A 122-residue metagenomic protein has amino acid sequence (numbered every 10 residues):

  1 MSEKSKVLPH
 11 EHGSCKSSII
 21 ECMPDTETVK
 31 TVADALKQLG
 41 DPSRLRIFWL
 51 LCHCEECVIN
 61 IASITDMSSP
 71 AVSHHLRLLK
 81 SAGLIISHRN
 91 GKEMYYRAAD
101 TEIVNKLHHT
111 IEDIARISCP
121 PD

Functional and structural regions predicted by a protein language model:
S2-T31, D100-D122: Amphipathic alpha-helical dimerization/coiled-coil segments that flank or bridge DNA-binding/regulatory modules
P24-S68, M94-T101: N-terminal helix-turn-helix DNA-binding core of bacterial DNA-binding proteins
G40, V72, L79: Divalent metal-coordination and catalytic microenvironments
S63, H74, K80-S81: Alpha-helical residues within the helix-turn-helix
D66-P70, A82, R116: Juxtamembrane/interface motifs at transmembrane-helix termini
P70-L76, R89: Recognition helix of helix-turn-helix DNA-binding domains
K80-N90, R97: Beta-hairpin "wing" of winged helix-turn-helix
